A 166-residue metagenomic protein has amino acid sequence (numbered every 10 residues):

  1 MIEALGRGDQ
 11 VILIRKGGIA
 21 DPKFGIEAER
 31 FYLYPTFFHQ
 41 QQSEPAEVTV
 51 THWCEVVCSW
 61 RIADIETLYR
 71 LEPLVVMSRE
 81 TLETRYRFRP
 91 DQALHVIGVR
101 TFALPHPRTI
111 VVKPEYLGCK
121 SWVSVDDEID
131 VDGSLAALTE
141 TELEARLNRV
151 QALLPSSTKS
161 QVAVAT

Functional and structural regions predicted by a protein language model:
M1-T166: Structured alpha/beta reader/binder surfaces that contact nucleic acids or chromatin modification marks
